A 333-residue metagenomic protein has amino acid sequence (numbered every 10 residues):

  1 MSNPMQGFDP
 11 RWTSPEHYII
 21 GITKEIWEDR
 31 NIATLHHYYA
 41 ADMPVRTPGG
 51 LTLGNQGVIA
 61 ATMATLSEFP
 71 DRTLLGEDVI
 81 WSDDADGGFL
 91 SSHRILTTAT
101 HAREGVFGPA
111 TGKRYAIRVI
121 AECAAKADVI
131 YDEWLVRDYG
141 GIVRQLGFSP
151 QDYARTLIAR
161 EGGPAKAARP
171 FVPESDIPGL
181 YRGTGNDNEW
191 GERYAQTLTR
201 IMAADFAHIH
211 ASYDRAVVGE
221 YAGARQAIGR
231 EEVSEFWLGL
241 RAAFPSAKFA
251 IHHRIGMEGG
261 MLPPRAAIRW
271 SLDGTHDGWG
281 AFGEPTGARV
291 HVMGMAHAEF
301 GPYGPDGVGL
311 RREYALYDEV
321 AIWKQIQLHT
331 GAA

Functional and structural regions predicted by a protein language model:
M1-A333: C-terminal and inter-domain tail/linker signature
